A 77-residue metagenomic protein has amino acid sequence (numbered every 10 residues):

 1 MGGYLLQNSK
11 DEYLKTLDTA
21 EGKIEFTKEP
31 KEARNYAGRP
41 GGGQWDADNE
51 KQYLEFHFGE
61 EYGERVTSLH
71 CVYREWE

Functional and structural regions predicted by a protein language model:
M1-E32: Short aromatic-glycine-(Arg/Gly/Cys) micro-motifs in beta-strand/loop hairpins
R34-E77: Short, mixed-charge low-complexity intrinsically disordered segments
